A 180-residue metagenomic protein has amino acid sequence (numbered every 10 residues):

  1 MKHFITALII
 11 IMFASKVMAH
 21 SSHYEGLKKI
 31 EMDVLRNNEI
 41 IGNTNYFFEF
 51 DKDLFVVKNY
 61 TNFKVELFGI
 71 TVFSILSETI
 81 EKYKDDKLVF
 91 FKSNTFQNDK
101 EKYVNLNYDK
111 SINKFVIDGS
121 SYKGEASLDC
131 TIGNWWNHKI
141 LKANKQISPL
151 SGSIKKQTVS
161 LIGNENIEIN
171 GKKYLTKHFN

Functional and structural regions predicted by a protein language model:
F4-F13: Sec-dependent N-terminal signal peptides
F13-A14, N113: Short, flexible coil/linker elements and helix-boundary hinge sites characteristic of intrinsically disordered
A14-K16, F90: Generic N-terminal leader/processing signal
V17-S21: Boundary at the C-terminal end of the N-terminal hydrophobic targeting segment
Y24-K110: N-terminal mature ectodomain segment of secretory-pathway/periplasmic proteins
E25-L27, K92-T176, N180: Solvent-exposed helix/loop surface patches that form functional interfaces
